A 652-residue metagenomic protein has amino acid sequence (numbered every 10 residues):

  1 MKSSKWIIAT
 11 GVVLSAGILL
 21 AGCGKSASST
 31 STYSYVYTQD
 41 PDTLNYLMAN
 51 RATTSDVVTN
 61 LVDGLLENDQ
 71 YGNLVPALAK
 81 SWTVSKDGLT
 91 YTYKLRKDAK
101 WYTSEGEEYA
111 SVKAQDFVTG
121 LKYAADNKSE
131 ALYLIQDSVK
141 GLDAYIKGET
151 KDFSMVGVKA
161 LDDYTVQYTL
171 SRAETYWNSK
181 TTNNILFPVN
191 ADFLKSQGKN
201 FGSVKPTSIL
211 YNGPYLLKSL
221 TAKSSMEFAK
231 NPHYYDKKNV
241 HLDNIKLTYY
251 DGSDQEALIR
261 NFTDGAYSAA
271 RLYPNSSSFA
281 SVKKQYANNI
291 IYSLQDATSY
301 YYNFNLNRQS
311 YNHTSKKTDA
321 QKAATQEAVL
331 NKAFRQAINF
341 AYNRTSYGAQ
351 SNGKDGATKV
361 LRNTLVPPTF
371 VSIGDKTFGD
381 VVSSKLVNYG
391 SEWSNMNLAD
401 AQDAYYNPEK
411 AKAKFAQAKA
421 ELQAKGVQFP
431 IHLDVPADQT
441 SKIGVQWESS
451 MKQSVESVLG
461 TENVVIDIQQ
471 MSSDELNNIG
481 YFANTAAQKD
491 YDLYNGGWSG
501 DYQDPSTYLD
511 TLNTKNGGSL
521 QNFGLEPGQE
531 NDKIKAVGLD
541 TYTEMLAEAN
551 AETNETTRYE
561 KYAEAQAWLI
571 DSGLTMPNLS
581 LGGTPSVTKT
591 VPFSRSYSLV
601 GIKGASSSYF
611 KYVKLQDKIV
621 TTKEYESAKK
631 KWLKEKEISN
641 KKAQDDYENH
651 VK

Functional and structural regions predicted by a protein language model:
L19-G22: C-terminal motif of bacterial Sec signal peptides marking the signal peptidase cleavage site
V36-K86: N-terminal lobe/hinge region of extracytoplasmic solute-binding protein
Q39, K218-H233, T248-K317, T345 (+1 more regions): Extracellular/periplasmic solute-recognition and catalytic clefts
K80-L134, A324-L330, R335, T557: Aromatic- and charge-enriched surface segment that lines or borders ligand/interaction sites
D116, D126-F193: Surface-exposed binding/hinge segments that line and control ligand-binding clefts or catalytic entry sites
L170-T248, E256-A257, L615-V651: Gly/Pro-rich hinge or "lid" segments in bacterial periplasmic/extracellular proteins
N261, G356, W393-G500, K636-E637 (+2 more regions): Ligand/substrate-recognition segments at binding pockets and active sites
A337-S384, Q439, I443-Q453, A483-K652: Detector for C-terminal structural segments
